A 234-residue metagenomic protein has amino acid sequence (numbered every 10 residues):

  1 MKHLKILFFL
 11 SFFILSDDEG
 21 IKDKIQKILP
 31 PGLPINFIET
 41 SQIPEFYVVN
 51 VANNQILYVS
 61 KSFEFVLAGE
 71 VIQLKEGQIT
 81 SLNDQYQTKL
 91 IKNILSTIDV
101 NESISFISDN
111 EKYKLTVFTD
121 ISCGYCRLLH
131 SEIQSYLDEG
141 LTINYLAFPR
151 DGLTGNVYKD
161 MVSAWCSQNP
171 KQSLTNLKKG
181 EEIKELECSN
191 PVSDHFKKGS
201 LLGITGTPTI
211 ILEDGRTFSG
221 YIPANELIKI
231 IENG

Functional and structural regions predicted by a protein language model:
K5-D17: Hydrophobic h-region of N-terminal signal peptides that target proteins for export in Gram-negative bacteria
S16-P34: Short, non-transmembrane alpha-helical segments in secretory-pathway proteins
P34-N36, P44-V51, Q55-Y58, S62-Q78 (+1 more regions): Thiol/selenol-based redox catalytic cores and closely related redox-interacting motifs
N36-E39, N144-L146: General small-molecule cofactor/ligand-binding pocket signal
E39-I43, N110: A short beta-turn/loop motif at secondary-structure boundaries
Q78-S105: N-terminal "domain-start" segment that seeds a small globular fold
S105, E111-I121, Y125-E187, S200-T205 (+1 more regions): Structural alpha/beta surface segment adjacent to cysteine/selenocysteine redox centers across thiol/disulfide enzymes
